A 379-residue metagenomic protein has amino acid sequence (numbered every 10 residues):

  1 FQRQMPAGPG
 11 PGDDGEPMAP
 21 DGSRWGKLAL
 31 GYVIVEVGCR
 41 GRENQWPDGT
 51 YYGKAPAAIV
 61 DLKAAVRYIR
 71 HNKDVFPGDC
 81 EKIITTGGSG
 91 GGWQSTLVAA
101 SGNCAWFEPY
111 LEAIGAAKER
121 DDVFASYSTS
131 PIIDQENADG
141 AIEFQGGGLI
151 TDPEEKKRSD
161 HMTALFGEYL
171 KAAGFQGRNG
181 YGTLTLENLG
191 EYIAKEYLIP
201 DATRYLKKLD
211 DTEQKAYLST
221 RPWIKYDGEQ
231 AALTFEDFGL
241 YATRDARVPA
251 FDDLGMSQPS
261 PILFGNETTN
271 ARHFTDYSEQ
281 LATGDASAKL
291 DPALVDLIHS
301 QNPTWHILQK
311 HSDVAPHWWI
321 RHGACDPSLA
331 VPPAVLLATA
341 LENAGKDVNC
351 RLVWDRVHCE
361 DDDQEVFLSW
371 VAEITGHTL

Functional and structural regions predicted by a protein language model:
F1-R3, V33-G38, I84-T86, Q94-T96 (+3 more regions): Structural recognition of the beta-strand scaffold that forms the well-ordered cores of secreted hydrolase catalytic
F1-V60, A99, R356: Cap/lid segment of the alpha/beta-hydrolase catalytic domain
G10-G15, Q45-G49, G78-E81, S95-A99 (+7 more regions): Short, solvent-exposed loop/turn and secondary-structure capping segments
L28, A250-L379: C-terminal or late-domain output modules
Y51-V75, S369: Alpha/beta-hydrolase active-site loop
H71-G148, V295-H299: Primarily recognizes the serine-hydrolase "nucleophile elbow" in alpha/beta-hydrolase and SGNH/GDSL folds
S101-E112, A117-R120, A194-K310: Mobile cap/lid helix-loop segments that gate and shape the active-site cleft of serine hydrolases
A138-I142, Q176-T234, P316-P327, V331-L379: C-terminal catalytic histidine-bearing segment of alpha/beta-hydrolase fold enzymes
